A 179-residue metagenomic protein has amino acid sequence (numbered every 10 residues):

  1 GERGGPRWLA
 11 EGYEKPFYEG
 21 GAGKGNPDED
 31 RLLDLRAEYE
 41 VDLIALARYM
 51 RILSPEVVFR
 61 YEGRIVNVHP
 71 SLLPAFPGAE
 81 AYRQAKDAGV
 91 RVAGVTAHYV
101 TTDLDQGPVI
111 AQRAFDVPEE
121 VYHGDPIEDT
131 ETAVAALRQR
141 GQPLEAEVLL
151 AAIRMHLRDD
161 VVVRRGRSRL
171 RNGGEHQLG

Functional and structural regions predicted by a protein language model:
G1-G179: One-carbon transfer enzymes
